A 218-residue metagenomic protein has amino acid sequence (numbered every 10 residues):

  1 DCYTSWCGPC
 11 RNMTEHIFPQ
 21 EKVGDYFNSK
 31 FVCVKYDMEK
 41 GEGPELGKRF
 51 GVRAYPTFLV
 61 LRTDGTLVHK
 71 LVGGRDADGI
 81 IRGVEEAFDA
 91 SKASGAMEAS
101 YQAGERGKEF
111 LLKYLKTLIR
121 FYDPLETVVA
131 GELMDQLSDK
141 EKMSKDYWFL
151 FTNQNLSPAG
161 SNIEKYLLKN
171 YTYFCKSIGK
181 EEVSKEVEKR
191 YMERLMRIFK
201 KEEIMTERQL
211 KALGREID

Functional and structural regions predicted by a protein language model:
C2-C7, M192: Aromatic-flanked redox-active Cys/Sec active sites in thiol-based oxidoreductases, especially the WC-centered
C2-T4, M13-G43, V52-Y55, V60: Thiol-based oxidoreductase modules, predominantly thioredoxin-like and allied folds used for disulfide exchange
P9, P44, K48-R49, A77 (+1 more regions): Beta-propeller folds
C10-M13, G47, H69-V72: Short, solvent-exposed loop/turn and secondary-structure capping segments
N12, K22, E45, T66 (+1 more regions): Extracytoplasmic/secreted proteins, especially bacterial periplasmic and envelope-associated proteins
V52-A96: Non-catalytic, surface beta->alpha helical segment in thiol-disulfide oxidoreductase systems
R82-G83, A93-L111: CheY-like receiver
Q102-D218: Oxidative protein folding and maturation machinery
